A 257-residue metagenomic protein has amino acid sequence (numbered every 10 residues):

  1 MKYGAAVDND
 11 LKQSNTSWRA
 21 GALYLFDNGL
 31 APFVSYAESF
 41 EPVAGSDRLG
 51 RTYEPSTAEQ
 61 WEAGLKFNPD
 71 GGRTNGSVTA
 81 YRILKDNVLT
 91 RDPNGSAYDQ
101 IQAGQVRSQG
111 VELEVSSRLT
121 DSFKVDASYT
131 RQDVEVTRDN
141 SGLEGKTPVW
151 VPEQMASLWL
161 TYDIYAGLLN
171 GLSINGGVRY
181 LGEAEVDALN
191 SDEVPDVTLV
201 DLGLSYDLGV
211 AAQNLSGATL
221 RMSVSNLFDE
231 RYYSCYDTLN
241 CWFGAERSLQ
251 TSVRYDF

Functional and structural regions predicted by a protein language model:
M1, Y36-P42, P69, A80-D86 (+7 more regions): Transmembrane beta-strands of outer-membrane beta-barrel pores
M1-L30, R48, S128: Signature of Gram-negative outer-membrane beta-barrel scaffolds
V7-S14, R51-A58, I101-S108, E144-E153 (+2 more regions): Replace "Gram-negative outer membrane beta-barrel proteins" with "bacterial and organellar outer membrane beta-barrel
A22-L25, P55, L65-P69, S117-R118 (+3 more regions): Residue-level signature of outer-membrane beta-barrel architecture
L25, P32-S35, S56-R118, V125-T137 (+1 more regions): Membrane-embedded beta-barrel scaffold of Gram-negative outer-membrane proteins
N28-P32, G71-G76, S122-V125, G167-L172 (+2 more regions): Repeated loop/turn-to-beta-strand initiation elements of outer-membrane beta-barrel proteins
W61-E62, V149-F257: Conserved C-terminal beta-signal and adjacent last beta-strands/turns of outer-membrane beta-barrel proteins
Q102-D187: Gram-negative outer-membrane beta-barrel transporters
